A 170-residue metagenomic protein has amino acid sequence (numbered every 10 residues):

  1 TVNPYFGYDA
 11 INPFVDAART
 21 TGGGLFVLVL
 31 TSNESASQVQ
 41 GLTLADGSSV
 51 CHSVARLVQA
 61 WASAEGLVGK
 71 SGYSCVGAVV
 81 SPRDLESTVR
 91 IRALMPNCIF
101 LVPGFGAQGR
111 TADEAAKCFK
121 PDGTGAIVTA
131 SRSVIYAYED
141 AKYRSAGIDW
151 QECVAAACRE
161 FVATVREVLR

Functional and structural regions predicted by a protein language model:
T1-G77: Conserved anion-binding
Y8, S48, H52, L85 (+2 more regions): Electropositive phosphate-/nucleotide-binding environments in soluble metabolic enzymes
P13-D16, S53, R90-A93, E114-K117 (+2 more regions): Alpha-helical scaffolding segments of alpha/beta enzyme cores, especially the outer helices of TIM-barrel or partial
D16-R19, L42-A45, R92-N97, A116-K120 (+1 more regions): Short, solvent-exposed amphipathic alpha-helical segments in soluble enzyme and RNA/protein-processing domains
T21-F26, K120-I127, W150: A polyampholytic, Gly/Pro-enriched intrinsically disordered region
A78, P82-T129, S133-D140: A C-terminal functional module that forms or caps the active site or interfaces directly with catalytic machinery
A115-P121, Y136-R170: C-terminal helical cap(s) of enzyme catalytic domains, especially alpha/beta-barrels
